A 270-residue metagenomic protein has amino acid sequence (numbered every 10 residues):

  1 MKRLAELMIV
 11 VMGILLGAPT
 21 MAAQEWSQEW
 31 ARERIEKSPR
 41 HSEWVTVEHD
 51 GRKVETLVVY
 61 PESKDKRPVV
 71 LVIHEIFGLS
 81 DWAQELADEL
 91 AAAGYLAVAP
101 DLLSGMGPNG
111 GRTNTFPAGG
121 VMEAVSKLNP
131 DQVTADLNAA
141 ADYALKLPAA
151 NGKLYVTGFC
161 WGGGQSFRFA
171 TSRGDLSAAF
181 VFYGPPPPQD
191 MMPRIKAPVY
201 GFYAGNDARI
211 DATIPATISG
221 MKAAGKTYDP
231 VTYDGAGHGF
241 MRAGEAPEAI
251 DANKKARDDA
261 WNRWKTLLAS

Functional and structural regions predicted by a protein language model:
L7-A18: Bacterial N-terminal signal peptides
A31, I35-S38, W44-L145, R242-E245: Serine-hydrolase catalytic machinery in alpha/beta-hydrolase-like enzymes
L86, D211-M221, P230-Y233: Short alpha-helix in the alpha/beta-hydrolase fold that links the catalytic acid
L102-M106, P185, A236: Short beta-to-alpha linker loops that shape the active-site pocket of alpha/beta-hydrolase fold enzymes
L137-K196: Primarily recognizes the serine-hydrolase "nucleophile elbow" in alpha/beta-hydrolase and SGNH/GDSL folds
I195, G201-Y203: Short beta-strand/loop motif that positions the catalytic acidic residue of the alpha/beta-hydrolase fold
N206-D211, H238: Acidic catalytic loop of the alpha/beta-hydrolase fold
K222, T227-S270: C-terminal catalytic histidine-bearing segment of alpha/beta-hydrolase fold enzymes
